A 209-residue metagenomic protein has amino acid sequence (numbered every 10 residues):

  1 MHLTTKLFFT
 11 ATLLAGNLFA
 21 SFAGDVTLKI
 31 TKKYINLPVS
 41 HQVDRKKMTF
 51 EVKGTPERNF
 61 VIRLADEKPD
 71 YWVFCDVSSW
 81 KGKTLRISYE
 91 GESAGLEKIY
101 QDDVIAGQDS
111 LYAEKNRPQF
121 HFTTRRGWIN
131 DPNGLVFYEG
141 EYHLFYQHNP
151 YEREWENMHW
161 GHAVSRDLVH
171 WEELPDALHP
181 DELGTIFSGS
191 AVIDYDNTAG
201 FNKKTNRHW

Functional and structural regions predicted by a protein language model:
M1-G24: Bacterial Sec-dependent N-terminal signal peptides
F22-W209: Carbohydrate-active catalytic/glycan-binding domains of CAZyme proteins, especially the secreted or lumenal ectodomains
